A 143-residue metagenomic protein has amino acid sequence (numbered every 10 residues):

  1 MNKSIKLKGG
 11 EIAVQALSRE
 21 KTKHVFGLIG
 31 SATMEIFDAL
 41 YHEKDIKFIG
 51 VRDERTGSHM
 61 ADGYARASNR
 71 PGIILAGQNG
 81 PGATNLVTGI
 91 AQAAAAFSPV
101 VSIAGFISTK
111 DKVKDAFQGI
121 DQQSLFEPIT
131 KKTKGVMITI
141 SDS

Functional and structural regions predicted by a protein language model:
N2-S143: N-terminal alpha/beta PP-like core and its mobile active-site loop of ThDP/TPP-dependent enzymes
